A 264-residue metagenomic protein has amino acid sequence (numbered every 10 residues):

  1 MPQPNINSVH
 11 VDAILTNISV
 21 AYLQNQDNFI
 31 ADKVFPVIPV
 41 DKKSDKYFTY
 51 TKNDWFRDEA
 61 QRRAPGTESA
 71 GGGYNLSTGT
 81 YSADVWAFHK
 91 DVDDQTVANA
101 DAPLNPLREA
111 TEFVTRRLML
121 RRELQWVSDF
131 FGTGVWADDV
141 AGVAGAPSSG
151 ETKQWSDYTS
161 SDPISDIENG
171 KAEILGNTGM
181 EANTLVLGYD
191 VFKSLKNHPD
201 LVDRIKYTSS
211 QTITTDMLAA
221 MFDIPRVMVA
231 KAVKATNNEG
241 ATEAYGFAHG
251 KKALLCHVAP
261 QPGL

Functional and structural regions predicted by a protein language model:
M1-Q26, F130: Intrinsically disordered, low-complexity terminal tails
N7-S8, S160, Q211: Intrinsic-disorder-associated interaction segments
V11-D12, D93, G188, T214: Helix N-terminus capping/helix-initiation residues
A21-K90: Assembly/oligomerization interface modules of large self-assembling protein complexes
D27-F35, L124-S128, N183, M228-A235: Short glycine-rich, low-complexity/disordered patches
K52-N53, G79, W86-V97, R121-E123 (+2 more regions): Generic structural motif
D94-E181, Y189-R204: Alpha-helical scaffold segments that mediate packing/assembly in large oligomeric complexes
M180-L264: Extended oligomerization regions of viral-like shell subunits
